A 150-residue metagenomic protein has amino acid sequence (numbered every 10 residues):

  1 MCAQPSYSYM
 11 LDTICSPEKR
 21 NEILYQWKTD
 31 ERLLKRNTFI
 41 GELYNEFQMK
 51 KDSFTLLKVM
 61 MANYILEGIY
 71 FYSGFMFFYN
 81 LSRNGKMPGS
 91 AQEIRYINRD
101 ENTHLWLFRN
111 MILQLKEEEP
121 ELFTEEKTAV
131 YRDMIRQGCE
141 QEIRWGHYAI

Functional and structural regions predicted by a protein language model:
M1-I150: Non-heme di-metal
